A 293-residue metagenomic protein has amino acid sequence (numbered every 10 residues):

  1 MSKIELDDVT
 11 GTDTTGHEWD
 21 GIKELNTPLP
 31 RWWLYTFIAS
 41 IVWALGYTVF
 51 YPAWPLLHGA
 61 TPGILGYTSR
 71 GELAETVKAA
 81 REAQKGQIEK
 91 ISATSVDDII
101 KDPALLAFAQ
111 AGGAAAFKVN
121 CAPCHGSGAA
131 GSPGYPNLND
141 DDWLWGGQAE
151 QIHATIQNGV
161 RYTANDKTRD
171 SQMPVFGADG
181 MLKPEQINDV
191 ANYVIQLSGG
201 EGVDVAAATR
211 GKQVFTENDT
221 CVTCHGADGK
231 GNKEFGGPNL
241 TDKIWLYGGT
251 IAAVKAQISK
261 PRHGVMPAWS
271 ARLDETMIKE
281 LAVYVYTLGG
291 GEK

Functional and structural regions predicted by a protein language model:
S2-A104, G146-T155, P174-I195, S270-Y286: Periplasmic c-type cytochrome electron-transfer domains
G66-A109, A122, G126-W143, A164 (+2 more regions): His/Cys-centered metal/cofactor-coordination and adjacent catalytic loops
A104-F108, T168-P174, D179, A206-T209: Ferredoxin-like iron-sulfur electron-transfer modules
L105-A130, L144-Q148, H153-A154, N158 (+3 more regions): Sequence/structural segment immediately N-terminal to covalent heme-attachment motifs in c-type and related
P133, N139-G199, N232-G290: Extracytoplasmic electron-transfer domains, predominantly the class I c-type cytochrome c fold
